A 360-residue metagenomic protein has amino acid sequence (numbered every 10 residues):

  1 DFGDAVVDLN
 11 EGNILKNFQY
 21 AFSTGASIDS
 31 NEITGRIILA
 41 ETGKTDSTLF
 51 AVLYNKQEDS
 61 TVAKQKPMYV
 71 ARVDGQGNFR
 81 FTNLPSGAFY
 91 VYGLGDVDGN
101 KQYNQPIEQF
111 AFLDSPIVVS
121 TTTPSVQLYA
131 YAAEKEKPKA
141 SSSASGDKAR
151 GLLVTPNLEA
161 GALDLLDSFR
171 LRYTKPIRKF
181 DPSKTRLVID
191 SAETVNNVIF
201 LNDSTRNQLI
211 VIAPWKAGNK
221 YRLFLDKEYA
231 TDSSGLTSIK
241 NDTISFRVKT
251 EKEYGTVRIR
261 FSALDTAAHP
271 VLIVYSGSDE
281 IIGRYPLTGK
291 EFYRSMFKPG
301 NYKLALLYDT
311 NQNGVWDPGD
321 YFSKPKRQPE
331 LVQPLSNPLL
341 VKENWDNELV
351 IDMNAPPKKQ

Functional and structural regions predicted by a protein language model:
D1-Q360: N-terminal targeting or signal-anchor segments and their processing/structural boundaries
